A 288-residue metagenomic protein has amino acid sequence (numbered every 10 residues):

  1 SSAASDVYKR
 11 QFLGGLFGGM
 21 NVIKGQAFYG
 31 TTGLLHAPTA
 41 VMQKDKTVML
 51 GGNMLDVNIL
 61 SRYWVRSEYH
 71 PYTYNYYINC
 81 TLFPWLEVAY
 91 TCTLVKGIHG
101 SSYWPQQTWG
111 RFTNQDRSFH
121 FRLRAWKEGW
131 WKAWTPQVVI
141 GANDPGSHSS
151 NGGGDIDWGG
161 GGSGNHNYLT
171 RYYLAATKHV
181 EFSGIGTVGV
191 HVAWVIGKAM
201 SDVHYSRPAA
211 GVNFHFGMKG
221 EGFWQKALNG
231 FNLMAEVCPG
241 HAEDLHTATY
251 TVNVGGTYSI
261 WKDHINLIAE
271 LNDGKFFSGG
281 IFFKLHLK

Functional and structural regions predicted by a protein language model:
S1-Y8: Short, small-residue-biased leader/transition segments that mark boundaries at the very start of proteins
F12-Y172, T177-S183, K219-F223, F231 (+2 more regions): Transmembrane beta-barrel domains of Gram-negative outer membranes and organellar outer membranes
F17-M20, G25-Q26, D56, N165 (+4 more regions): Outer-membrane beta-barrel transmembrane domain signature
Y77, V254-G255, G279-I281: A short acidic, amphipathic alpha-helical/loop segment
S118-F121, A210, G274-K288: Outer-membrane beta-barrel "beta-signal"
A235-V237, A269-D273, F283: Active-site proximal loops enriched in glycine and acidic residues that flank catalytic Cys/His/Asp and coordinate
Y250-T251, E270-F276: A cross-taxonomic marker for long C-terminal extensions/tails that follow the last structured domain
W261-H264, F276: Sequence/structural signature of beta-propeller domains
